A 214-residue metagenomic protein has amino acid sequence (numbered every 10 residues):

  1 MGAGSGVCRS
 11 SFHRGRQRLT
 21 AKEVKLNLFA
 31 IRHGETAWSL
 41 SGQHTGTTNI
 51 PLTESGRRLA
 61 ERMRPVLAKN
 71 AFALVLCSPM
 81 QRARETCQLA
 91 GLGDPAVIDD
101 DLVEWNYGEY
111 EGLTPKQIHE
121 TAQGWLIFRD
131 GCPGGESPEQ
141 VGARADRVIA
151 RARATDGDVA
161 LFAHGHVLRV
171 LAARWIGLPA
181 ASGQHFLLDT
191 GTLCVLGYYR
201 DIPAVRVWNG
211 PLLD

Functional and structural regions predicted by a protein language model:
T20-K25, N70, E104-K116, A154 (+1 more regions): Acidic, low-complexity terminal tails and accessory targeting/binding regions of phosphate-metabolizing enzymes
K22-K25, E61-A122, L126: Phosphate-coordination/substrate-recognition cap region in phosphate-metabolizing enzymes
L28, D156-F162: Residue-level preference for the first positions of well-ordered beta-strands
F29-T86, P133-D146: Loop-to-helix element that buttresses phosphate recognition and phosphoryl-transfer chemistry
E120-Q140: Short glycine/proline- and acidic residue-enriched helix-loop micro-motifs that form flexible lids or anion-recognition
